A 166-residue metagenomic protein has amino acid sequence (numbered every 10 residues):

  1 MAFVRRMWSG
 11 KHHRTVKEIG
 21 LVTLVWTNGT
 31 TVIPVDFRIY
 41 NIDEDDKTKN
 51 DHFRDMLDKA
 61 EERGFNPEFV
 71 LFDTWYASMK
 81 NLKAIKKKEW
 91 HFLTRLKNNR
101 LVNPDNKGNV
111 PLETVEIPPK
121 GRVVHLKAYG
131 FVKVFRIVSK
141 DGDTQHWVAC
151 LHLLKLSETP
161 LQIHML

Functional and structural regions predicted by a protein language model:
M1-T31, N41: Active-site-proximal, Lys/Arg-enriched surface segment that forms a nucleic-acid-binding/basic interface patch
T31-L166: Single, function-defining residue in the core of a domain
